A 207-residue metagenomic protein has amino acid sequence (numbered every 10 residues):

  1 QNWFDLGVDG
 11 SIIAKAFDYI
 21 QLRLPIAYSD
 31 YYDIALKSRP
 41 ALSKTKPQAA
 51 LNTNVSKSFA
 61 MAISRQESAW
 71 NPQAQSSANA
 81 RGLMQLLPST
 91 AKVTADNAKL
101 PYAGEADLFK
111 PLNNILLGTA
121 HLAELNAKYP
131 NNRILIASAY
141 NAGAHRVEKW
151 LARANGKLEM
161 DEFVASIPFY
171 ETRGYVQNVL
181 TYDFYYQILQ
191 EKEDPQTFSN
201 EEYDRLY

Functional and structural regions predicted by a protein language model:
Q1-Y207: Catalytic glycan-binding domains that act on GlcNAc-containing polysaccharides
